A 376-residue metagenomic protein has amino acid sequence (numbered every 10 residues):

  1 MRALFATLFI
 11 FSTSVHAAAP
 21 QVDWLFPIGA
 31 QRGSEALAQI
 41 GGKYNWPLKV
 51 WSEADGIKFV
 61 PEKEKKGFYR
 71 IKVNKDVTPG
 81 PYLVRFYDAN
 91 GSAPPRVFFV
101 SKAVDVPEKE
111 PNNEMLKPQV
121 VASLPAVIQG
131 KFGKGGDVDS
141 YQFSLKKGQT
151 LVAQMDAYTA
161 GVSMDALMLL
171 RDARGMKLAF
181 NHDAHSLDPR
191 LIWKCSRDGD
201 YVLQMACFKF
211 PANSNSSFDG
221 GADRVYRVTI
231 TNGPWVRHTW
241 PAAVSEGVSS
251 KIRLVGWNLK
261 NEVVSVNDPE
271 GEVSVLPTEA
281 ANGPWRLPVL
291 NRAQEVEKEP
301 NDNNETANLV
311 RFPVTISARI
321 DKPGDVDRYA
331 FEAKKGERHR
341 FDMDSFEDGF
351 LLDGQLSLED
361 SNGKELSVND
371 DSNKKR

Functional and structural regions predicted by a protein language model:
A3-T13: Sec-dependent N-terminal signal peptides
L8-F9, R85, N113-Q119, N215 (+2 more regions): Intrinsically disordered, low-complexity boundary segments flanking structured domains
A18-K66, K75, P79, D88-A89 (+3 more regions): Acidic, Ser/Thr/Pro-rich low-complexity intrinsically disordered segments
P81, R85, P95-F98: Hydrophobic or amphipathic alpha-helical targeting/insertion segments
P95-L124, A281-P313: Predominantly extracellular/luminal regions of secreted and cell-surface proteins, especially disulfide-bonded
